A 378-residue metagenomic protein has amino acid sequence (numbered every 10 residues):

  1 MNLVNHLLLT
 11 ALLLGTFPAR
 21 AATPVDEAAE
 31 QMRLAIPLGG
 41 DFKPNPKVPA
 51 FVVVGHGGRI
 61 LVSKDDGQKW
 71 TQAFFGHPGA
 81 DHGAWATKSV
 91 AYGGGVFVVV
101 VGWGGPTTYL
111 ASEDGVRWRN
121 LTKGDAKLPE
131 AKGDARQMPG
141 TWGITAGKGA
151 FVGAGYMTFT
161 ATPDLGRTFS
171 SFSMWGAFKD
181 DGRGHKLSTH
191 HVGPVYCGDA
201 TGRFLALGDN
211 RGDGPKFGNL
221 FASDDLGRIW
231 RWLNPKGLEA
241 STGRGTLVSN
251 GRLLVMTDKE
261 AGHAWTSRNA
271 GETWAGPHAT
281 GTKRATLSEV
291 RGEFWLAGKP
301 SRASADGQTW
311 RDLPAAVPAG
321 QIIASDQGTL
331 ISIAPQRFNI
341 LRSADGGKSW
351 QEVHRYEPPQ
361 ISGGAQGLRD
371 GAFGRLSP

Functional and structural regions predicted by a protein language model:
N5-T16: Bacterial N-terminal signal peptides
A22-P78: An edge-strand/N-cap motif at the start of beta-rich repeat modules
A35-K43, G83-A91, E130-G147, D181-D199 (+4 more regions): Repeated scaffold domains used in trafficking and secretory/extracellular systems, primarily beta-propellers
P46-V53, G95-V99, G149-G153, T201-A206 (+3 more regions): Entry beta-strands of beta-propeller and related beta-repeat scaffolds
R59-I60, W103-P106, T158-F159, N210-P215 (+2 more regions): Short glycine/acidic-enriched loop and turn motifs that connect beta-strands
S63-K64, A111-S112, T162-P163, S223-D224 (+4 more regions): Conserved Ser/Thr-centered positions that define the repeating blades of beta-propeller domains
T71-F75, R119-D125, S170-G176, R231-P235 (+3 more regions): Beta-propeller fold detector
T329, P335-P378: Blade-level signature of beta-propeller repeat domains, shared across WD40, Kelch, NHL, RCC1 and BNR/Asp-box propellers
